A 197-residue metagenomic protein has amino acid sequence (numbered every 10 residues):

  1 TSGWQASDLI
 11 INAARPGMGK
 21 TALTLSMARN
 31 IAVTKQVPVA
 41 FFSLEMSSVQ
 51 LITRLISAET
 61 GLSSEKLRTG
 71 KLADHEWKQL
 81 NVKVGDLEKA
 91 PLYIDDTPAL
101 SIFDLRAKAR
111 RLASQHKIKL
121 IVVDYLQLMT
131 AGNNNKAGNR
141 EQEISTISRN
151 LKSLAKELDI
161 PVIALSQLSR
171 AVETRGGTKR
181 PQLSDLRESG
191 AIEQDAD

Functional and structural regions predicted by a protein language model:
T1, T24, N30-K117, A131: Cytosolic-facing regulatory segments adjacent to core modules
T1-S7: Phosphate-binding P-loop
A13-A14: The Walker A (P-loop) glycine that initiates the GxxxxGKT/S ATP-binding motif of P-loop NTPases
G17: Walker A (P-loop) phosphate-binding loop of P-loop NTPases
K20: Conserved lysine of the Walker
I52-G61, Q127-K152, T174-P181: Conserved P-loop NTPase nucleotide-binding/switch module
Q142-D197: Phosphate-binding/switch region of NTP-binding enzymes
